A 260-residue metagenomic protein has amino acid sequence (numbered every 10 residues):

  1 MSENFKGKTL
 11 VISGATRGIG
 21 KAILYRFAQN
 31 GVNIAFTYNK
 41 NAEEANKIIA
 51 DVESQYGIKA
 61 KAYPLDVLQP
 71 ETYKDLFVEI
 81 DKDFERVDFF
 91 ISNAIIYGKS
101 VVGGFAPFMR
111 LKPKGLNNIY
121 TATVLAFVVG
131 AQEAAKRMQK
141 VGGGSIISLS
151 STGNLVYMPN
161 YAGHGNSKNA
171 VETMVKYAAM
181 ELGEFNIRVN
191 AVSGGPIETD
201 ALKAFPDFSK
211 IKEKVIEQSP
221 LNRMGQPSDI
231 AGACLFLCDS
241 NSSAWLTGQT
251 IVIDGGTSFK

Functional and structural regions predicted by a protein language model:
K8, I58, R86-V87, M138-S151 (+2 more regions): Active-site loop of short-chain dehydrogenase/reductase
T16-R17: Conserved glycine-rich cofactor-binding loop
G31-K47: Conserved glycine-rich Rossmann-like NAD(P)H-binding loop of the short-chain dehydrogenase/reductase
K74, I96-N117, K136, K140 (+2 more regions): Conserved mid-core segment of classical short-chain dehydrogenase/reductases
D88, M109-V128, G143, I147 (+3 more regions): Catalytic Tyr-X3-Lys loop
A131, S167, V175: Active-site helix of classical SDR
K136, M180-E181, A244: Alpha-helical segment proximal to the catalytic Tyr-Lys
R223-I253, S258: C-terminal substrate-recognition "lid" of short-chain dehydrogenase/reductases
